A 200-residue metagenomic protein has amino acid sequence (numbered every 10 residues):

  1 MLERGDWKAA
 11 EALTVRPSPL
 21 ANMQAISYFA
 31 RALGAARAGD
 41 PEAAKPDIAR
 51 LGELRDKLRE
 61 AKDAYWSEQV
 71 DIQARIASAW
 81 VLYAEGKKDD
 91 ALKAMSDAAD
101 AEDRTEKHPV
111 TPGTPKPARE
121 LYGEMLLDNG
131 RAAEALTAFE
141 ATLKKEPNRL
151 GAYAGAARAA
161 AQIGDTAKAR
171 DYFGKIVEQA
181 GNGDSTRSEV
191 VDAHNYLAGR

Functional and structural regions predicted by a protein language model:
L13-N22, G52-W66, A99-T111, F139-P147 (+1 more regions): Solenoid-like repeat scaffolds
I26, A30, V70-Q73, A77 (+4 more regions): "A position-specific structural signal for the A-helix of alpha-solenoid helical repeats
A36, K45-R55, S96-D100, A157 (+1 more regions): TPR/TPR-like (Sel1-like) alpha-helical repeat modules
